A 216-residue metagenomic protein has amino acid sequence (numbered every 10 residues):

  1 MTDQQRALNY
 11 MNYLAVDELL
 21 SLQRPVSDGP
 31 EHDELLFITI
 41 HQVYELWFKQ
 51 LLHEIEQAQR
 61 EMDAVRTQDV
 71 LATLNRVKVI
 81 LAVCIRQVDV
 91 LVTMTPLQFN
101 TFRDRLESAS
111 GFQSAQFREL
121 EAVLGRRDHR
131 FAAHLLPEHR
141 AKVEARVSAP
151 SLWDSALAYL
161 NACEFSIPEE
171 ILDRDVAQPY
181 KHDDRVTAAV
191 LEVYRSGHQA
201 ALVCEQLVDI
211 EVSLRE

Functional and structural regions predicted by a protein language model:
M1-E216: Surface-exposed peri-terminal alpha-helical interaction modules
